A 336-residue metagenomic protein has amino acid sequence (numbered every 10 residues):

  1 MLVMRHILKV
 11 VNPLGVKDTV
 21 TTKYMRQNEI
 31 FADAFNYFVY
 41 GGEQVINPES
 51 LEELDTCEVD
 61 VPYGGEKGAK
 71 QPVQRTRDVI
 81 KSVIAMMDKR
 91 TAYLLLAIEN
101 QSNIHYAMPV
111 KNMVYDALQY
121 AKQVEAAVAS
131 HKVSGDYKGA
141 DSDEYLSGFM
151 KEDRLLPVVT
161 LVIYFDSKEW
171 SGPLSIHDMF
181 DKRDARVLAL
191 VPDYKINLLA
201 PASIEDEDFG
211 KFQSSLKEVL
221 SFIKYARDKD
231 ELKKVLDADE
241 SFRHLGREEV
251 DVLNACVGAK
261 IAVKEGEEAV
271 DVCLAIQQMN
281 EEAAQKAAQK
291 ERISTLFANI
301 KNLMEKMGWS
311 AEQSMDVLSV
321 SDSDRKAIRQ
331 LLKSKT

Functional and structural regions predicted by a protein language model:
M1-G210: Accessory alpha/beta interaction modules
L2, L8, A92-S102, L199 (+1 more regions): Short, charged alpha-helical interaction segments and adjacent helix-coil junctions
